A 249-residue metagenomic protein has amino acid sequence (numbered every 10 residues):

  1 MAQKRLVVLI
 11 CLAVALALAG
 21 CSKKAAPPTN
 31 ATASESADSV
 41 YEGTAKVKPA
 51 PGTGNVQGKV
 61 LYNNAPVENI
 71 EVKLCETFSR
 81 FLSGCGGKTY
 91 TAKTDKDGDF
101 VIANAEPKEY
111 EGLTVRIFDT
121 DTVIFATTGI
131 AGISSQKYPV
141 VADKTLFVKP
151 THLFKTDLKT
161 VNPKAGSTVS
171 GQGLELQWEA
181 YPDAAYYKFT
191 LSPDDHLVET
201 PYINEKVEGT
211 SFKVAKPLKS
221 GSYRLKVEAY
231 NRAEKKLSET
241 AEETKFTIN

Functional and structural regions predicted by a protein language model:
M1-A19: Sec-dependent bacterial lipoprotein signal peptides
C21-N249: Long luminal/extracellular ectodomains of secretory-pathway precursor proteins
